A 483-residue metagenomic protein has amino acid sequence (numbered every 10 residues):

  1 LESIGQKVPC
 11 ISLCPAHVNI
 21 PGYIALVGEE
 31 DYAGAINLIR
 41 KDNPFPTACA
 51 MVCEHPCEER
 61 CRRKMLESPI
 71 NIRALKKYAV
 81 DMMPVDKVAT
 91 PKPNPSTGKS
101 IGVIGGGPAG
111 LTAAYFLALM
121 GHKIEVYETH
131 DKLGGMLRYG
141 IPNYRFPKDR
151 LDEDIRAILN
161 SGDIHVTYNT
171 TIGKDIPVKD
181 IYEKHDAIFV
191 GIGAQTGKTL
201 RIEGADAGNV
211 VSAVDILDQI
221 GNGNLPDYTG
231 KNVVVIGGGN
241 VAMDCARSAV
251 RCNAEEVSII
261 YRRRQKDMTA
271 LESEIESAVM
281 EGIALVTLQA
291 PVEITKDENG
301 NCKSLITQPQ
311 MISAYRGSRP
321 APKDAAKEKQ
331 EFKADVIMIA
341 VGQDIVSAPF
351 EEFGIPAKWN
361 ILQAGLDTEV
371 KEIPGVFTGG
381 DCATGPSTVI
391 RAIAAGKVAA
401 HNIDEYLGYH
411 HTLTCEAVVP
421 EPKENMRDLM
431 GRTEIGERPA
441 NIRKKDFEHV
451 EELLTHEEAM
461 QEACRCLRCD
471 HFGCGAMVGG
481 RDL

Functional and structural regions predicted by a protein language model:
L1-E2, E276, G282, A290-K296 (+4 more regions): Mid-to-C-terminal Rossmann-like scaffold of FAD/NAD(P)H-dependent oxidoreductases
S3-S12, A16-P93, L159, Y168 (+4 more regions): Glycine/serine-rich phosphate-binding loop and adjoining beta1-alpha1 elements at the start of nucleotide-handling
V27, G34, P95, S100-G102 (+5 more regions): Feature captures the FAD/FMN-dependent oxidoreductase FAD-binding
Y78-P95, R156-G162, V166-K174, G197-C252 (+1 more regions): Glycine-rich dinucleotide-binding loop and its adjacent helix/turn
S100-E125, A242-V250: N-terminal Rossmann-like FAD-binding beta1-loop-alpha1 element of flavoenzymes
K123-V126, H130-N160, V166-T167, D218 (+2 more regions): Rossmann-like dinucleotide-binding cores of NAD(P)H-dependent redox enzymes
D206-G230, Y315-P386, I390-I393, N425-D428: FAD-site-proximal beta/loop scaffold in flavoenzymes
C245, C382-L413: A conserved FAD-binding loop/helix module that cradles the flavin
